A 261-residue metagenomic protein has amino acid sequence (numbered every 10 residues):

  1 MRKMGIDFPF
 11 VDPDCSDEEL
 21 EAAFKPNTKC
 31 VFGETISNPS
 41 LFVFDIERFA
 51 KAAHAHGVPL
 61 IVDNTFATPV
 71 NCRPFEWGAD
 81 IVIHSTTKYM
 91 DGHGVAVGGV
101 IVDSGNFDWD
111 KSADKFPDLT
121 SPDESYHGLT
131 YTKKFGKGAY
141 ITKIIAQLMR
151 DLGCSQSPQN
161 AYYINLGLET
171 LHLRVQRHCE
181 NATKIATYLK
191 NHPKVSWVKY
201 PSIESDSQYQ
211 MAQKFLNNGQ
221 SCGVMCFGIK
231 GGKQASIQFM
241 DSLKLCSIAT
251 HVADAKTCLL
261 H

Functional and structural regions predicted by a protein language model:
M1-H192, K199: Conserved PLP-enzyme active-site core in the AAT-like
V175, L189-K190, K194-H261: Conserved C-terminal alpha-helix-loop-beta "cap" of PLP-dependent enzymes that closes/shapes the active-site mouth
